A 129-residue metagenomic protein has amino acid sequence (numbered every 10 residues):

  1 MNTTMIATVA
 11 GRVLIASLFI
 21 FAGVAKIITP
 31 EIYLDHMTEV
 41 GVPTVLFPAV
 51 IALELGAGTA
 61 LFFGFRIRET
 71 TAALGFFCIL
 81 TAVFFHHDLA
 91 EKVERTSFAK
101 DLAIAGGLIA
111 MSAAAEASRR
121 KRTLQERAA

Functional and structural regions predicted by a protein language model:
M1-I28, V45-A52, G56, F62-A129: Extended, low-polarity transmembrane helix blocks
I28-V40: Membrane-interface interhelical connector segments
